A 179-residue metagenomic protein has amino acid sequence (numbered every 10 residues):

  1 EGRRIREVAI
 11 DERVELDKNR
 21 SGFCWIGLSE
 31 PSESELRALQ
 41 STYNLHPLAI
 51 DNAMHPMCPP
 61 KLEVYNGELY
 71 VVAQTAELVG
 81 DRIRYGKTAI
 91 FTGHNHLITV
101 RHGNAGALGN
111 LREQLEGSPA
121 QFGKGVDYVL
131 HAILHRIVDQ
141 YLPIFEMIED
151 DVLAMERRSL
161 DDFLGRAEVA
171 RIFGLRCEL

Functional and structural regions predicted by a protein language model:
E1-L179: Peripheral, non-transmembrane regulatory/ligand-interaction domains of membrane transport proteins
